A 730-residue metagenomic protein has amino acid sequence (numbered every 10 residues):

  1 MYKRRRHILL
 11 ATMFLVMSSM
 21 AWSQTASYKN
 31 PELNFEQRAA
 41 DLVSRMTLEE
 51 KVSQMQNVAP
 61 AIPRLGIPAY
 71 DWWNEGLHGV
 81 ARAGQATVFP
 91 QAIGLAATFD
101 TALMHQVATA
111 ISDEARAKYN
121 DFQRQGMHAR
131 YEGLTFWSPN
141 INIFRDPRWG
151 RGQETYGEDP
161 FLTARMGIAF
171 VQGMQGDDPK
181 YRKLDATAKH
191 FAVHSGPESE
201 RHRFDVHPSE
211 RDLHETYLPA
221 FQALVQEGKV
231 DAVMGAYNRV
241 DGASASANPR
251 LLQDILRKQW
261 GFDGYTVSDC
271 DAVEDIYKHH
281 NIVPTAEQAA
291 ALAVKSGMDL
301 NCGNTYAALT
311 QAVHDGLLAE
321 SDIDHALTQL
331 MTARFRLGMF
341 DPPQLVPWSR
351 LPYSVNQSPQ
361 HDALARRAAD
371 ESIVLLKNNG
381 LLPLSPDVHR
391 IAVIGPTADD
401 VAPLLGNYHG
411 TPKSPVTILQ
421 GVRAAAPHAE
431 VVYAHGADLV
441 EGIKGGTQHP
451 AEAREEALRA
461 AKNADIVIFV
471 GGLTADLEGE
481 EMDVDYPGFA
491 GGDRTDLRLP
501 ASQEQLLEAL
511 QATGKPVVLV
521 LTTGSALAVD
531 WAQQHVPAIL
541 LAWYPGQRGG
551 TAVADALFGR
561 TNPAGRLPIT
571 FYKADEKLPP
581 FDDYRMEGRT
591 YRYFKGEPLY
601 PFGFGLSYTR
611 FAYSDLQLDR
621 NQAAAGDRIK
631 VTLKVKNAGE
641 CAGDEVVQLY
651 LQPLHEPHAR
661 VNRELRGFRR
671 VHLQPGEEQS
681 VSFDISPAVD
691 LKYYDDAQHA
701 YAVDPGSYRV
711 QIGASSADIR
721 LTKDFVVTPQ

Functional and structural regions predicted by a protein language model:
M1-L10: Bacterial N-terminal signal peptides that target proteins for export
Y2, W22-Y693, A702-S716: Glycoside hydrolase catalytic-domain context in secreted enzymes
L10-S19: Bacterial N-terminal signal peptides
H699: Extracellular/periplasmic metallocenter environments
D718-Q730: Short beta-strand elements
